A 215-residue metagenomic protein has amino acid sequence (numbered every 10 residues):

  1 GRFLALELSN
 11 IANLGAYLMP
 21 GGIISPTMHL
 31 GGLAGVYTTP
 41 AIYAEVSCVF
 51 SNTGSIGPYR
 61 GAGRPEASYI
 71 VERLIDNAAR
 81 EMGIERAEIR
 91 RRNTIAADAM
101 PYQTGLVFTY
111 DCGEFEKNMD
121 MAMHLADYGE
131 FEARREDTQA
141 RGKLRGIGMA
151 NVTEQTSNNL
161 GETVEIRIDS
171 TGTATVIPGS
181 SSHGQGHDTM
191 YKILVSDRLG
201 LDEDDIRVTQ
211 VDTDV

Functional and structural regions predicted by a protein language model:
R2, I56-E81, T104-D127, L199: Glycine-rich and small/hydrophobic secondary-structure elements
R2-A67, Q139-V215: Gly/Pro-rich active-site capping loops and adjacent beta-alpha segments that organize cofactor/substrate pockets
R2-M28, E81-D120: Molybdopterin (Moco) oxidoreductase catalytic core of the xanthine/aldehyde oxidoreductase family
Y37, Y69, A87, G113 (+3 more regions): Active-site-proximal helix/loop capping residues that flank conserved catalytic or ligand/cofactor
S47, E72-N77, E81-R90, R198-T209: Long, well-ordered alpha-helical segments
T94-T173, I193: Helix-loop-helix junctions that connect adjacent transmembrane helices in secondary transporters/permeases, recognized
